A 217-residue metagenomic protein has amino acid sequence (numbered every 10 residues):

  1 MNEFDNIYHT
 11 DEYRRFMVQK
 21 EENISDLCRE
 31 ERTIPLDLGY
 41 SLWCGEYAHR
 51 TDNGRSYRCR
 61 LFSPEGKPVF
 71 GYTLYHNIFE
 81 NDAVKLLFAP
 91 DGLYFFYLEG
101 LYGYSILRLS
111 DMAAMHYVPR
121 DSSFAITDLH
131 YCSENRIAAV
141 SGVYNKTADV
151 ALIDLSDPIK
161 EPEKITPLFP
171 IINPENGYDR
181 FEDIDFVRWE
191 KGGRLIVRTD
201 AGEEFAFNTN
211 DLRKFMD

Functional and structural regions predicted by a protein language model:
M1-L27, T33, I153-D217: Acidic, small-residue rich beta-repeat scaffolds with periodic aromatic anchors
R15-G39, G71-D91, D121-R136, F169-R188: Repeated scaffold domains used in trafficking and secretory/extracellular systems, primarily beta-propellers
S25-N53, R58-R60, K85-G100, R136-V143 (+2 more regions): Short beta-strand elements that form the blades of beta-propeller/WD-repeat-like and other beta-sheet-rich scaffold
P35, F62-S63, A89, E99 (+4 more regions): Acidic/polar residues at beta-strand termini and the immediately following turn/coil
H49-R60, L101-L107, N145-D154, G202-T209: Structural motif
K67-Y75, Y117-V118, I165-L168, A206-N210: Short amphipathic beta-strand/extended segments with alternating polar/hydrophobic composition
P68-H116: A glycine-rich, hydrophobic loop/mini-helix early in the fold
R108-V143, L152, S156-P158, P162: Surface-exposed beta-loop interaction hotspot
